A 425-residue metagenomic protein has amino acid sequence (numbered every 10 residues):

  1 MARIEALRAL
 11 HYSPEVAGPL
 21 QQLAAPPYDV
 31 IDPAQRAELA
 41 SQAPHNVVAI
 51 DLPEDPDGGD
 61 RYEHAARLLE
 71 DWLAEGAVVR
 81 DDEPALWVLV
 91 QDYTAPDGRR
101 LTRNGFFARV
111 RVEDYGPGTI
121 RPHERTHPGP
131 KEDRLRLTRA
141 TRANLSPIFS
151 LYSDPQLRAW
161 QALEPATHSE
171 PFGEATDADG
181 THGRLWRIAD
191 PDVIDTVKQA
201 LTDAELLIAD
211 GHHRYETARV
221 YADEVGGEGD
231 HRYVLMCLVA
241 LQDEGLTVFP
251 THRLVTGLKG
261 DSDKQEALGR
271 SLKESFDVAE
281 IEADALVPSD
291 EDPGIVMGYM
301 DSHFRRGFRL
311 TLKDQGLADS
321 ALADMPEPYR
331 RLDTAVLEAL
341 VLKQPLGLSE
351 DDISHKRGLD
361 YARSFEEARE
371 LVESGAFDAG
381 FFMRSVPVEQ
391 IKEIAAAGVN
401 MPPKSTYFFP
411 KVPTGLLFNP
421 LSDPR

Functional and structural regions predicted by a protein language model:
M1-R425: Surface-exposed, charge/polar-rich loops and edge strands
